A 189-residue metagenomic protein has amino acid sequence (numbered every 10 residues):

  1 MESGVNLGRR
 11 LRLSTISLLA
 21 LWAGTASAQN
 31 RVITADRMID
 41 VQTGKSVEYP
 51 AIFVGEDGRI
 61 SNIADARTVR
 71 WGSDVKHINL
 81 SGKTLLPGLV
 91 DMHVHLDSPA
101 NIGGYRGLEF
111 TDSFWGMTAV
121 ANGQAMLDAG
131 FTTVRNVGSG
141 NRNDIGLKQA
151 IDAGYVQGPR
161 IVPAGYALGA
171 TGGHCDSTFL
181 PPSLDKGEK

Functional and structural regions predicted by a protein language model:
E2-S17: Bacterial N-terminal signal peptides that target proteins for export
A23-T25: N-terminal signal peptide c-region/cleavage motif recognized by signal peptidases
M38, T43-L86: Histidine-rich, glycine-flanked metal-binding segment
S46, R70-G72, L127-D128, G154-Q157: Extracellular/periplasmic catalytic domains that process cell-envelope and extracellular macromolecules
I78, R135-N136, P163: General beta-strand structural signal in soluble alpha/beta enzymes
K83-Y155, T171-D176: Metal-associated gating/positioning segment near the N- to mid-region
Y155-K189: Metal-coordinating catalytic core of metallo-dependent amide/deamination hydrolases
